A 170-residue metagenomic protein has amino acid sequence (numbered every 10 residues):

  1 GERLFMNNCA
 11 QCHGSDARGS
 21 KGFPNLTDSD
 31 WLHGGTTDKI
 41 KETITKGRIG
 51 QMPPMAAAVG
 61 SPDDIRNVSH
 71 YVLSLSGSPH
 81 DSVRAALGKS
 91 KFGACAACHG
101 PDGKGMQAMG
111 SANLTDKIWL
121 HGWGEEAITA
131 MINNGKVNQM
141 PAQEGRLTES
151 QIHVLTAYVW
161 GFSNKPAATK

Functional and structural regions predicted by a protein language model:
G1-S15, E42, K46, H80-M106 (+3 more regions): Sequence/structural segment immediately N-terminal to covalent heme-attachment motifs in c-type and related
K21, T27-G77, M106-N164: Extracytoplasmic electron-transfer domains, predominantly the class I c-type cytochrome c fold
